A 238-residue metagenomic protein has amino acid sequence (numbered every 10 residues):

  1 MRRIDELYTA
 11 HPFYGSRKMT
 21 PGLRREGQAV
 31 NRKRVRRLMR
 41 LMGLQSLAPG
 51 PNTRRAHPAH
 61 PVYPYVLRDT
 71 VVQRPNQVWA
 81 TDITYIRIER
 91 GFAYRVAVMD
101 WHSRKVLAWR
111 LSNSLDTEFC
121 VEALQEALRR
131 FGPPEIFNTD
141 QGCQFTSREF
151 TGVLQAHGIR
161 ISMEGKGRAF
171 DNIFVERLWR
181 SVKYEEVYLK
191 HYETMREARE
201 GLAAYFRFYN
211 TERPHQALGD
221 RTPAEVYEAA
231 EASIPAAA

Functional and structural regions predicted by a protein language model:
M1-A238: Charged DNA-binding/catalytic regions of mobile-element recombinases
